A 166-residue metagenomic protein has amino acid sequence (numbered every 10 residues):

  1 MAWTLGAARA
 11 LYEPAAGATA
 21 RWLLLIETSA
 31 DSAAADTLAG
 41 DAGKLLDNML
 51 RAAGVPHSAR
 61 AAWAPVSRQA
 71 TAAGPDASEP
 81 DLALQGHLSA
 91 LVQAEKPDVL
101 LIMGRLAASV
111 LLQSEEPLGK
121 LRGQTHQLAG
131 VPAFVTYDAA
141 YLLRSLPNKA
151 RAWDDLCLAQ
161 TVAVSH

Functional and structural regions predicted by a protein language model:
M1-H166: A polyanion-binding, active-site-adjacent surface
